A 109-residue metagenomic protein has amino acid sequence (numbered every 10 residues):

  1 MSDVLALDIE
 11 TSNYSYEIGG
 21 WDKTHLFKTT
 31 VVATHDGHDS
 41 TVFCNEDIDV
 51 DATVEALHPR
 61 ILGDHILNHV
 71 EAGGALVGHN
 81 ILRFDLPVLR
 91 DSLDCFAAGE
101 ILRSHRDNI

Functional and structural regions predicted by a protein language model:
M1-H69: Conserved RNase H-like, two-metal-ion catalytic cores of nucleic-acid enzymes
H38-I109: Conserved DEDDh/DEDDy metal-dependent 3′-5′ exonuclease domain
